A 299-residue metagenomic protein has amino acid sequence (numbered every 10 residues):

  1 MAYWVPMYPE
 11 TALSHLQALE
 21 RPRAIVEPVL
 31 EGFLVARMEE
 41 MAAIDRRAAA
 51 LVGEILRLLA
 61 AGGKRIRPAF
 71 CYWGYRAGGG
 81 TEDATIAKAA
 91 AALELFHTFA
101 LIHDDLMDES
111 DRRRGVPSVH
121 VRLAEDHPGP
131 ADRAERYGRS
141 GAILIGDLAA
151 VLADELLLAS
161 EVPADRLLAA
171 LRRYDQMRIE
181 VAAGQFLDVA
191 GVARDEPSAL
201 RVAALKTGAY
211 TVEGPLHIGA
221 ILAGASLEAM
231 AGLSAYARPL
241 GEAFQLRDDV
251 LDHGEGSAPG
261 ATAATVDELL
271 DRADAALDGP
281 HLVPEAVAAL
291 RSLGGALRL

Functional and structural regions predicted by a protein language model:
M1-L299: All-alpha prenyltransferase/terpene-synthase fold signal
